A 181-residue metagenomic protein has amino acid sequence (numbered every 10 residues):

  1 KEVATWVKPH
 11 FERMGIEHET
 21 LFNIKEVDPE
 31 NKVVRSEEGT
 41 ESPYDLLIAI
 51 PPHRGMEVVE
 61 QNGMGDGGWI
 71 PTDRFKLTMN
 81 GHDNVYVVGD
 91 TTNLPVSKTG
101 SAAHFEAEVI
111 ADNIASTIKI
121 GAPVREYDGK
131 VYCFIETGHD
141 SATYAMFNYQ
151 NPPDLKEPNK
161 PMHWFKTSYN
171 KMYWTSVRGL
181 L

Functional and structural regions predicted by a protein language model:
K1-P9, R13, E17-E19, T99-S116 (+1 more regions): Rossmann-like dinucleotide-binding core of oxidoreductases
K1-W69: A Rossmann-like FAD-binding core segment of flavoenzymes
I24-V27, L77, I135: A structural signal for short hydrophobic beta-strand segments in well-ordered beta-sheet cores
E30, D66, G81, G129-V131: A generic structural signal for well-ordered coil/turn residues at beta-strand boundaries that shape enzyme active-site
K32-V34, Y86, A142: Hydrophobic residues embedded in beta-strands of well-ordered beta-sheets
E41-E108, D112-S116: FAD-site-proximal beta/loop scaffold in flavoenzymes
A115-E157: Active-site-proximal substrate-binding core of FAD-dependent oxidoreductases
Y144-L181: C-terminal auxiliary extensions adjacent to catalytic cores
